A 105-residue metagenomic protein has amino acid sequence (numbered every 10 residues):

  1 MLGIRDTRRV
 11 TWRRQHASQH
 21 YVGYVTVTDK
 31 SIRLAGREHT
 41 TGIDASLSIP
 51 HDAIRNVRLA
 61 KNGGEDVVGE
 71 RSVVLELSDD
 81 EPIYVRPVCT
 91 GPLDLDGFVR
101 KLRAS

Functional and structural regions predicted by a protein language model:
M1-D29, S78: Anionic N-terminal interaction surfaces
H16, G42-S105: Acidic, Ser/Thr- and proline-rich intrinsically disordered linker/docking segments of eukaryotic scaffolds
T28-S31, P50: A broadly tuned "polar low-complexity/structure-edge" signature
S31, E38, C89: A broadly conserved detector of short glycine/acidic/proline-rich loop/turn motifs that flank catalytic sites and bind
I32-G36, N56-R58: Short hydrophobic/aromatic-rich beta-strand segments that constitute the beta-sheet cores of beta-sandwich/beta-barrel
L34-A35, T41-I43: Short, solvent-exposed loop/turn segments at secondary-structure junctions
